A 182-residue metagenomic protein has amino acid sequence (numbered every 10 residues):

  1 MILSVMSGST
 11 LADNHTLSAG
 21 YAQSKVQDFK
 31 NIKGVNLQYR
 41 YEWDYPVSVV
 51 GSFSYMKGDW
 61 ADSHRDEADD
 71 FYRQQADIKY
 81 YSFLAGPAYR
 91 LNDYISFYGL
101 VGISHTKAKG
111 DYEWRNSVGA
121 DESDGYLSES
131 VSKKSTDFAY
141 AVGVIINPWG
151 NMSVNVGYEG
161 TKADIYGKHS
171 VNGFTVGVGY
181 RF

Functional and structural regions predicted by a protein language model:
G8-S63: Short glycine/proline- and aromatic-enriched beta-strand/turn motifs that initiate or cap beta-hairpins
D13, N31-V35, D77-Y81, K134-F138 (+1 more regions): Residues that define the transmembrane beta-barrel architecture of outer-membrane proteins
H15-L17, Y45-G51, Y94-F97, I146 (+1 more regions): Repeated loop/turn-to-beta-strand initiation elements of outer-membrane beta-barrel proteins
Y21-K25, F53-D59, K79, I103-K109 (+2 more regions): Transmembrane beta-strands of outer-membrane beta-barrel pores
Q23, Y41, P87-Y89, V144-I146 (+2 more regions): Residue-level signature of outer-membrane beta-barrel architecture
S24-K33, K162-N172: Solvent-exposed loop/turn segments connecting transmembrane beta-strands in outer-membrane beta-barrel proteins
Y55-K79, K107-T136, D164-K168: Flexible, solvent-exposed loop segments that connect beta-strands
I145-N147, N151-S153, V171-F182: Outer-membrane beta-barrel "beta-signal"
